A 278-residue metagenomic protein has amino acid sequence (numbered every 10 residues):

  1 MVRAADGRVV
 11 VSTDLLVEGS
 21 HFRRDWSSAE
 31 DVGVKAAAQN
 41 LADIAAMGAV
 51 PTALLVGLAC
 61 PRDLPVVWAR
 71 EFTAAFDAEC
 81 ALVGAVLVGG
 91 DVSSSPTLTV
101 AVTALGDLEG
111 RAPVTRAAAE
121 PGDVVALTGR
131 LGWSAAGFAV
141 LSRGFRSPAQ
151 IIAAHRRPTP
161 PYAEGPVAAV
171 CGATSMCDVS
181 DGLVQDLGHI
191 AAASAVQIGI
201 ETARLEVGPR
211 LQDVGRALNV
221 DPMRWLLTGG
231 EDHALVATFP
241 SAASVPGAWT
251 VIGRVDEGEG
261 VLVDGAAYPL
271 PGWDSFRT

Functional and structural regions predicted by a protein language model:
M1-A45, V124: N-terminal glycine-rich phosphate/pyrophosphate-binding loops that anchor nucleotide-derived ligands and cofactors
D6, L16, V50-A139: Glycine-rich anion-binding loops of enzyme active sites
V17-W26, D107-L108, R146-I151, L218-V220: Glycine/charged-rich beta-loop-alpha catalytic/anionic-binding loops adjacent to active sites
S27-V32, I151-P158, T174-S175, M223-W225: Short pre-catalytic strand/loop immediately N-terminal to key active-site residues, enriched for Gly-Thr
A29-A53, A74-L82, P166-V167, Q185-I190: Small-aliphatic-rich amphipathic alpha-helix that forms the alpha element of a beta-alpha
D63-V86, S93-V100, L105, V170-C171 (+1 more regions): Glycine-/charge-enriched secondary-structure boundary and capping motifs
E120-G129, R157-L183: Internal active-site segments that recognize and position negatively charged phosphoryl groups and nucleotide moieties
A135-I152: Short, compositionally biased
